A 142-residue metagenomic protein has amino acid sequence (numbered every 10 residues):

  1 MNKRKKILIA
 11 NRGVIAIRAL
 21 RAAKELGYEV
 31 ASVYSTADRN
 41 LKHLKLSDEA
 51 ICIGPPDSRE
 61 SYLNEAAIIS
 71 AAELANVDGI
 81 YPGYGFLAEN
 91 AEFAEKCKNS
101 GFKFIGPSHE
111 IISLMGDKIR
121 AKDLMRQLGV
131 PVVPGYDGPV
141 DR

Functional and structural regions predicted by a protein language model:
M1-R142: N-terminal beta-alpha lobe that positions the nucleotide/phosphoryl donor in ATP/NTP-coupled carboxylate activation
